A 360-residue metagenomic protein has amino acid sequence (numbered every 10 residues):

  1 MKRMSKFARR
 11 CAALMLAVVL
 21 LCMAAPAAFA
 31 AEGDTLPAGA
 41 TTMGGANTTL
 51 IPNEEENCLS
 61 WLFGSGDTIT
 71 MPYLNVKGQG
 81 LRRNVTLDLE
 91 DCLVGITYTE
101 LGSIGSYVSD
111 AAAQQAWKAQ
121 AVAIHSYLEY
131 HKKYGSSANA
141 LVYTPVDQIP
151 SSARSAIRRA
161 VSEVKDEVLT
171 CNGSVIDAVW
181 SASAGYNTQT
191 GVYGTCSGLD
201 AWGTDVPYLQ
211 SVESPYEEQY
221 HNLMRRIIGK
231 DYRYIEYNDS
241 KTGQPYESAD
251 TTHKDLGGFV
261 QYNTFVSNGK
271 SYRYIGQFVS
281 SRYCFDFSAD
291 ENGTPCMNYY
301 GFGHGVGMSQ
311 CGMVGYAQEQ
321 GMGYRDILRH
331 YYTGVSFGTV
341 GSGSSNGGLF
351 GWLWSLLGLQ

Functional and structural regions predicted by a protein language model:
K2-Q360: Conserved, single-site charged/polar hotspot
